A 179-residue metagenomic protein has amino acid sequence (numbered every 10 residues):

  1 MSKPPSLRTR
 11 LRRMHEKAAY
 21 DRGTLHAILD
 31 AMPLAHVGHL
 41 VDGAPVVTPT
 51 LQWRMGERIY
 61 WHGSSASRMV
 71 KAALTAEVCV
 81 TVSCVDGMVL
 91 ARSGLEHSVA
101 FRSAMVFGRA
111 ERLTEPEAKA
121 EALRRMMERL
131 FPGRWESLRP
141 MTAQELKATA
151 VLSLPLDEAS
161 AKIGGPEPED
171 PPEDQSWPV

Functional and structural regions predicted by a protein language model:
M1-I28: Extreme N-terminal tail/first-helix region
M1-T9, T114-V179: C-terminal edge-of-domain segments
A19, A31-H36, R134-E136: Short Pro/Gly-enriched beta-strand edge/turn motifs at strand-loop
A27-V41, E77-V82: A short, Trp-centered hydrophobic/proline-enriched beta-strand micro-motif
M32-S65, E96: Short beta-strand segments
P33, T48, M55-E57, L74-V78 (+2 more regions): A generic structural signal for short beta-strands and their flanking turns/coil linkers
R58-Y60, C79, K162: General beta-strand recognition
S65-R125: Short, structured beta-strand-loop surface elements
